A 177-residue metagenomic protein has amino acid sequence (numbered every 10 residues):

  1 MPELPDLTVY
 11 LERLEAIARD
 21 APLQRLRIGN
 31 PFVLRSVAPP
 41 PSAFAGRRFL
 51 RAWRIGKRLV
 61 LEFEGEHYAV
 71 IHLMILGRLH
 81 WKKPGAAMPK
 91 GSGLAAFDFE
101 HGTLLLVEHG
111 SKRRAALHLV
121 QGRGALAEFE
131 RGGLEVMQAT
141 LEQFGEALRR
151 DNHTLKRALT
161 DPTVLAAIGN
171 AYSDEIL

Functional and structural regions predicted by a protein language model:
M1-V107, S111-A115: A cross-family signal for N-terminal binding/gating loops and helix N-caps that shape access to the active site
A69-L177: Phosphate/anion-contacting hairpin/loop surfaces
